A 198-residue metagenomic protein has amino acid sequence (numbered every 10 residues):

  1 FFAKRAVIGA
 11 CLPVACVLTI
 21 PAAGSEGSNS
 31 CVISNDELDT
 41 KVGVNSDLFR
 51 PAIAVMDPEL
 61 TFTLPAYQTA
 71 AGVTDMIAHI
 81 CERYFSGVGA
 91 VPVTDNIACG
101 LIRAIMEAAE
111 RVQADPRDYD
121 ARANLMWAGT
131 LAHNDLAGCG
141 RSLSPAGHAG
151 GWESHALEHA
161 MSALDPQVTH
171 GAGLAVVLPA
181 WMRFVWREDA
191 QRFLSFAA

Functional and structural regions predicted by a protein language model:
F2-V93: A glycine/threonine-rich phosphate-anchoring loop and its flanking beta-alpha core in nucleotide/phosphate-binding
R83, G87-A198: Active-site segments that bind and position negatively charged phosphate/pyrophosphate groups
